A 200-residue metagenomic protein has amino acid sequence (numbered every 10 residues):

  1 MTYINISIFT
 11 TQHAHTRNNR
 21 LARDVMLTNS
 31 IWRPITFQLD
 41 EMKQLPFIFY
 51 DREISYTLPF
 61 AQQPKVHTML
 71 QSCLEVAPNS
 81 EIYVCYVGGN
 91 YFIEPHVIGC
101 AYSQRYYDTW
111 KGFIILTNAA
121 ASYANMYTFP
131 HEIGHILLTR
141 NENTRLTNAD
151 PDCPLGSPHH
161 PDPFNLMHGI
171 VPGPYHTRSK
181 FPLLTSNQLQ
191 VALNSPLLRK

Functional and structural regions predicted by a protein language model:
M1-I82, V87-F92, L197-R199: Propeptide-to-catalytic entry region of secreted or membrane-anchored zinc metalloproteases
Y3, E81-Y83, G112-F113, H160-F164: A residue-level signal for beta-strand positions that form part of recognition/binding surfaces within mature
N18-M26, T57-F60, H96-Q104, H176-V191: Short, polar loop/linker segments at the starts of domains and inter-domain junctions
D24, D40, D51, D108 (+2 more regions): Acidic-enriched, low-complexity/disordered segments with a strong bias for Aspartate over Glutamate
Q44-E53, N90-Y91, A101, I114 (+3 more regions): Compositionally biased, intrinsically disordered low-complexity regions
L70-R145, V171: Active-site-proximal segment of zinc-dependent metalloprotease catalytic domains
T117-K200: The catalytic-center signature of Zn2+-dependent metalloproteases
